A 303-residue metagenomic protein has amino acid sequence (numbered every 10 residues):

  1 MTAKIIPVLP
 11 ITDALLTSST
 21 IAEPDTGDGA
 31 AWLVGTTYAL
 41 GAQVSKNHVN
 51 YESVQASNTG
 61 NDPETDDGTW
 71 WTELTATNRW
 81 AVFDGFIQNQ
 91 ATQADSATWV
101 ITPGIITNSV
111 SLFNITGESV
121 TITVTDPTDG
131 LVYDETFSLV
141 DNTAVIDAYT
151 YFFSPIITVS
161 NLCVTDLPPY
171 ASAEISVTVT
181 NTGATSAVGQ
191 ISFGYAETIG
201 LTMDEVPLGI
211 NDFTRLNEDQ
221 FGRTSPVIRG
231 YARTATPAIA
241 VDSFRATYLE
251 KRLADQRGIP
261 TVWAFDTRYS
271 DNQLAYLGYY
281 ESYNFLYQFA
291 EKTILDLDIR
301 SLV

Functional and structural regions predicted by a protein language model:
M1-Q90: Tryptophan-rich substrate-binding surfaces of secreted polymer-degrading and adhesive proteins
T2-L16, A76-A91, V100, I105-S119 (+1 more regions): Extracellular/virion structural assembly segments
